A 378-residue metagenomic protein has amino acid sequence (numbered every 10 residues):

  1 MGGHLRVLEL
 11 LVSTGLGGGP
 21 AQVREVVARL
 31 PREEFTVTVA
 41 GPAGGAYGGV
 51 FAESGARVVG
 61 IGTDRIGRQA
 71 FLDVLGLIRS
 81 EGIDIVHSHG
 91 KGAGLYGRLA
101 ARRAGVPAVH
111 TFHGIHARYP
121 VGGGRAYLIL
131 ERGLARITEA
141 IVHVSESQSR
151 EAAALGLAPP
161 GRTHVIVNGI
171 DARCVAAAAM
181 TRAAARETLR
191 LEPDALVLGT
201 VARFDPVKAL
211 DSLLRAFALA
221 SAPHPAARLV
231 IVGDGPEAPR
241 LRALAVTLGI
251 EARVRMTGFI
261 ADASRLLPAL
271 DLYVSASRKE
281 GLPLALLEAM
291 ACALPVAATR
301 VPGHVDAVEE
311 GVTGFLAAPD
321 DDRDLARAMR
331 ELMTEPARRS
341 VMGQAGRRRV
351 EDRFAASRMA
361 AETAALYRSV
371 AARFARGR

Functional and structural regions predicted by a protein language model:
L5, E9-L72, E151, R162 (+1 more regions): N-terminal strand-loop element at the rim of the active site of nucleotide-sugar-dependent glycosyltransferases
G17-A28, L196, T200-L219, P225 (+3 more regions): A conserved mid-protein helix/loop that constitutes part of the nucleotide-sugar donor-binding site
A40-G41, P295-A298, V308: Short hydrophobic beta-strand element within catalytic cores of glycosyltransferases and related nucleotide-activated
S88-Y96, F112: Short His-centered aromatic/hydrophobic patch
T138-H164, I170-C174: A short, active-site helix/loop in glycosyltransferases that binds the activated sugar's phosphate group
A176-L191, R347: A short helix/loop element that forms part of the nucleotide-sugar donor recognition site in Leloir-type
F259, R278: Aromatic "clamp/platform" in nucleotide-sugar-dependent glycosyltransferases that forms part of the donor/acceptor
E310-G311, F315-D322, E331-P336: Conserved acidic donor-binding segment of nucleotide-sugar-dependent glycosyltransferases
